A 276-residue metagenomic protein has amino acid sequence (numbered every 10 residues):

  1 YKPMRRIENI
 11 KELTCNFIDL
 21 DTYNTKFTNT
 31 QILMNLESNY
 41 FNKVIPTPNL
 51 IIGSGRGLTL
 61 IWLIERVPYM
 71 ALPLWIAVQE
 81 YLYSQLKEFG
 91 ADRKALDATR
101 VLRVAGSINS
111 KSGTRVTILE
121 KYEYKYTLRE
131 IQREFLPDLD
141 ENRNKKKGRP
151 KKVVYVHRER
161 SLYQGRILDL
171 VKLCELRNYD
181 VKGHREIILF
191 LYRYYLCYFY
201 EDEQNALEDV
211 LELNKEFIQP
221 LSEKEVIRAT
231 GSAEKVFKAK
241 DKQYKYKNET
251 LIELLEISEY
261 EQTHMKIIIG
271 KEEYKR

Functional and structural regions predicted by a protein language model:
Y1-R56, I64-A77, E201: Signature for HUH/AEP ssDNA processing cores
K26-N42, I64-A91, S112-R133: Helical (often loop-to-helix) elements that flank the catalytic cores of nucleotide-handling enzymes
L50-G55, G90-A98, Q219-A233: A generic structural motif
G55, A77, L96-T99, H184-L191 (+1 more regions): Short, well-structured alpha-helical interface segments that form or flank functional binding sites
E65-M70, I108-S110, D138-R276: Modules that initiate DNA replication and primer synthesis
K87-V154: Catalytic "initiation/cleavage/transfer" segments centered on a nucleophilic residue and adjacent nucleic-acid-engaging
